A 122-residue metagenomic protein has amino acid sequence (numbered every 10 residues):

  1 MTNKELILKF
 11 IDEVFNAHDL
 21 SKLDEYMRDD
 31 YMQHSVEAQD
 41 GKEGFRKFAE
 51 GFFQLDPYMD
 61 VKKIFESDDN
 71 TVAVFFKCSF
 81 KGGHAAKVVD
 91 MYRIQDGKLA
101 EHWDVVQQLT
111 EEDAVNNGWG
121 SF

Functional and structural regions predicted by a protein language model:
M1-F122: C-terminal and inter-domain tail/linker signature
